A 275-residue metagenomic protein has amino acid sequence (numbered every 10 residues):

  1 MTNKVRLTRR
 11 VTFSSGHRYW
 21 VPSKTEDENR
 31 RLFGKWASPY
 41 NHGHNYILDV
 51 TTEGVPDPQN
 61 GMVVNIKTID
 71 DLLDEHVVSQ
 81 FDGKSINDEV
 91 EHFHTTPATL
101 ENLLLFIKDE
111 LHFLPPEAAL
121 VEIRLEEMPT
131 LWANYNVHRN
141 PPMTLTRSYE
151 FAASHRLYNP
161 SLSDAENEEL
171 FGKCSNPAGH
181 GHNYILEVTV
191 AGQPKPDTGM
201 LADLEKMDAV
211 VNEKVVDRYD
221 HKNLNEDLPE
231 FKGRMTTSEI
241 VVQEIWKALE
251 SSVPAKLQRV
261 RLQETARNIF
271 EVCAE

Functional and structural regions predicted by a protein language model:
M1-E275: Charge-rich, low-complexity N-terminal segments
